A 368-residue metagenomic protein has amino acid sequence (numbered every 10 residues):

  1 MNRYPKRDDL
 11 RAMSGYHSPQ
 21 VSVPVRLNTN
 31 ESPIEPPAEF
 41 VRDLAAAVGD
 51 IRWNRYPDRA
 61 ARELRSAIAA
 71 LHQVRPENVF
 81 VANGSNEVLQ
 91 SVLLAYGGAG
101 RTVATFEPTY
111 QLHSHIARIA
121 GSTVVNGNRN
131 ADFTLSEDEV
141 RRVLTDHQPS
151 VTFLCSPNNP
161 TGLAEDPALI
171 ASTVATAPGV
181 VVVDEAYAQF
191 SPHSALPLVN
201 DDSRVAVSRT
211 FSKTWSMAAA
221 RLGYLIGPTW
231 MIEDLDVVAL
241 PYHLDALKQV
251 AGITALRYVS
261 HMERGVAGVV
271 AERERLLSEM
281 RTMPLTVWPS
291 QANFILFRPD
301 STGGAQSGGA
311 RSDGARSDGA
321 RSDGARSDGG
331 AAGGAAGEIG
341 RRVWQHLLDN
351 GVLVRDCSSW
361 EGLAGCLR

Functional and structural regions predicted by a protein language model:
M1-R55, Q148: N-terminal "arm"/small-domain region of PLP-dependent enzymes with the aminotransferase-like
P37, R204-R281, L285-W288: PLP-dependent aminotransferase class I/II
R62-T102: Phosphate-binding glycine-rich loop
A95-L154: PLP-dependent aminotransferase-like
E107, N126-A131, E185, R209 (+1 more regions): Short beta->alpha connector loops at strand-helix junctions that form conserved, small/polar/Pro-enriched
R129-Q189: Active-site phosphate-binding strand-loop segment of PLP-dependent enzymes
V270, M280-G304, A332-N350, L367: Conserved PLP-binding catalytic core of the aspartate aminotransferase-like
A305-A331: Long, intrinsically disordered low-complexity tandem-repeat segments
